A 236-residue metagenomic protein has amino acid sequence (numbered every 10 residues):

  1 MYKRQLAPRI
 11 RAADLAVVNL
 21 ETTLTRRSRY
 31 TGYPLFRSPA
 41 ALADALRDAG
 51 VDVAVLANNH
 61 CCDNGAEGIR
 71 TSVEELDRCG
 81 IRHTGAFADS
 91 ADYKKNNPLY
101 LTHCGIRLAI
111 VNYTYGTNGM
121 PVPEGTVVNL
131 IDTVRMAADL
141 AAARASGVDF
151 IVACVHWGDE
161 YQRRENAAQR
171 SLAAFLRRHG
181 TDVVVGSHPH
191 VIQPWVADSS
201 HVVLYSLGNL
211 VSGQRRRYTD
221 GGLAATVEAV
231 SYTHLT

Functional and structural regions predicted by a protein language model:
K3-L235: Acidic, metal/ion-coordinating pockets
